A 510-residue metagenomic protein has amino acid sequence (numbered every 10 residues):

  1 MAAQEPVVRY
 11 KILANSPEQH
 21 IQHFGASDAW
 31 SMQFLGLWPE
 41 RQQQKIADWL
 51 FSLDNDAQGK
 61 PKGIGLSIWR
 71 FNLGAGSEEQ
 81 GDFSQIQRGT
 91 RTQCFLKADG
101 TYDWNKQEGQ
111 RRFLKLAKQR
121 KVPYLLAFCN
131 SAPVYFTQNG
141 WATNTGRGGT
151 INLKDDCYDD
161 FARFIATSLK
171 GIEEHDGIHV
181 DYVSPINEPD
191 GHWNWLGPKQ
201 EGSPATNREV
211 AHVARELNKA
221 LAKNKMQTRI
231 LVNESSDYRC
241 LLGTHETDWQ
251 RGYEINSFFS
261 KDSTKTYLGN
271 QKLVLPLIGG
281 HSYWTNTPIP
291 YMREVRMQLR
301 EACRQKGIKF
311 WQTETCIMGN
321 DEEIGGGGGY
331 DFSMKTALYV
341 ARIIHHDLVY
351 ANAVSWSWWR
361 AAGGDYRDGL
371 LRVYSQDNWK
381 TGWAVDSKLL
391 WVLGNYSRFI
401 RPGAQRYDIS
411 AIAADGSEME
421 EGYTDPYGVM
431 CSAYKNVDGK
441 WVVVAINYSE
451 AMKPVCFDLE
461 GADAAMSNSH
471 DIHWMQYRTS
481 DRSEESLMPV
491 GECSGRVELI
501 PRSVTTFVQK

Functional and structural regions predicted by a protein language model:
E5-V7, L13-V180, Q200-A211, R215 (+1 more regions): N-terminal catalytic cores of secreted or lumenal carbohydrate-active enzymes
Q22-D28, S67-L73, S77, Y124-F128 (+7 more regions): Structural recognition of the beta-strand scaffold that forms the well-ordered cores of secreted hydrolase catalytic
C129-A132, K170-K199, L273-W284: Active-site groove signature of glycoside hydrolases
K170, Q200-I343: Noncatalytic carbohydrate-binding groove/subsite architecture in carbohydrate-active enzymes
K309-I400, A404-E420: Aromatic/acidic polysaccharide-binding cleft in carbohydrate-active enzymes
G416-M466, R502: Carbohydrate-binding surface patches
E460-E484: Solvent-exposed beta-hairpin/edge-strand motifs
M488-K510: C-terminal beta-strand-rich structural cap/linker in extracellular carbohydrate-active enzymes
